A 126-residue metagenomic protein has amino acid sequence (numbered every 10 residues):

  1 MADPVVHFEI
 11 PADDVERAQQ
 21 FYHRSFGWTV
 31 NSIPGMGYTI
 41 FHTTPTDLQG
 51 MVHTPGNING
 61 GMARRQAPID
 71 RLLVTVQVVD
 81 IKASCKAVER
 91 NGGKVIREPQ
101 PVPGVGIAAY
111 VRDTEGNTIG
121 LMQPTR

Functional and structural regions predicted by a protein language model:
A2, E9-G56: Core segments of cupin and vicinal oxygen chelate
A2, I10, C85-R126: Vicinal oxygen chelate
V5-D13, A63-E89, I107-R112: Vicinal oxygen chelate
S32, R64-Q66, T125: Short, low-complexity Ser/Thr-rich regulatory SLiMs
G35-Y38, P68-D70, V102-I107: Short acidic/glycine-enriched loop/turn segments that link adjacent beta-strands
